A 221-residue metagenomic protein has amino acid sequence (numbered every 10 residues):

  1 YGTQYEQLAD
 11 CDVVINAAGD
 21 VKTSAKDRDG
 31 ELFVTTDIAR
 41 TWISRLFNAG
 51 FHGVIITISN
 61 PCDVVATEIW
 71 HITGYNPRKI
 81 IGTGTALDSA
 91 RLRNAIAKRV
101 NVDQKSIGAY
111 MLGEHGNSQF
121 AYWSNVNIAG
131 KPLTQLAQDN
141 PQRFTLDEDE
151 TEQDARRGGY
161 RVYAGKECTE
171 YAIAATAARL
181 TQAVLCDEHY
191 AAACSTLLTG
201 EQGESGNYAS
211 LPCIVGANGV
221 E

Functional and structural regions predicted by a protein language model:
Y1-D12, K26-D27: Conserved N-terminal Rossmann-fold NAD(P) cofactor-binding segment
G2-Q4, T83, L112: Conserved beta-strand termini and adjacent loop/short-helix elements that scaffold enzyme active sites in alpha/beta
D12-V13, V54: Structural motif
I15-N16, T57: Redox-cofactor binding/interface segments in oxidoreductases and associated redox assembly factors
A18-D20: Conserved NAD(P)H cofactor-binding loop of Rossmann-fold oxidoreductase domains
K22-S24: N-terminal glycine-rich phosphate/adenylate-binding segment common to multiple enzyme folds
D27-R93: Rossmann-like NAD(P)(H) cofactor-binding subdomain of soluble oxidoreductases
T73-K79, D88-E221: C-terminal substrate-binding/catalytic lobe of Rossmann-fold NAD(P)-dependent dehydrogenases
